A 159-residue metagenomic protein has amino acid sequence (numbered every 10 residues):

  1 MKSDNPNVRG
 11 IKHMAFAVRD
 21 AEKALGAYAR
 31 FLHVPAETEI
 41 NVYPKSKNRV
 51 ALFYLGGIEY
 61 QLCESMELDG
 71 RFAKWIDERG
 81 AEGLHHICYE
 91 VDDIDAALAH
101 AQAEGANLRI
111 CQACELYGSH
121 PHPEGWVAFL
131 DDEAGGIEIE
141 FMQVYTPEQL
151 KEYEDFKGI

Functional and structural regions predicted by a protein language model:
M1-L25, L84-V91, P147, E152-I159: N-terminal beta-strand motif that seeds the catalytic metal site of vicinal oxygen chelate
K2-N5, L52-F53, Q61, L98-I159: Vicinal oxygen chelate
I11, A15, Y28, F53 (+4 more regions): Short, structured motif recognition centered on aromatic/hydrophobic residues
V18-G26, R30-A36, R79-E133: Vicinal oxygen chelate
A27-F31, T38-K47, E67, Q143: An N-terminus-focused feature that recognizes amino-terminal "leader" regions
V34-L55, E59, D131: N-terminal strand-loop-strand beta-hairpin
L62-E90: Helix-adjacent hinge/juxtasegments
